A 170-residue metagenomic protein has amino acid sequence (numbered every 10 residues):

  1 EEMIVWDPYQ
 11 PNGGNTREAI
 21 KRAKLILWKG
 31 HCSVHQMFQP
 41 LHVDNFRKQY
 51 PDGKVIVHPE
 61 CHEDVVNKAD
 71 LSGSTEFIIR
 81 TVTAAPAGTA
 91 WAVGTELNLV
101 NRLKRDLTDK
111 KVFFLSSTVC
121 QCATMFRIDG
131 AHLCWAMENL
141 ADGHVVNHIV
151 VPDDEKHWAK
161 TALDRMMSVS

Functional and structural regions predicted by a protein language model:
E1-S170: The feature marks the mature, well-folded catalytic cores of soluble enzymes
